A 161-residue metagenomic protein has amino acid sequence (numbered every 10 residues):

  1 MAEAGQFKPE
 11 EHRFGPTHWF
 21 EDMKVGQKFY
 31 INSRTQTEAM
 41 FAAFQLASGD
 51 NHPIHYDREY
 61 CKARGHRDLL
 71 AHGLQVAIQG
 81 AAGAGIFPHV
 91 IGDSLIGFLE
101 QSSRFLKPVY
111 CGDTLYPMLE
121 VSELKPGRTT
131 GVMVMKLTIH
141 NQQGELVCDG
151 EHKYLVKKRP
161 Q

Functional and structural regions predicted by a protein language model:
M1-K24, F105-Q161: HotDog/MaoC-like acyl-thioester-processing domains
A2-A71, K158: Catalytic strand-loop segment that frames the active site of acyl-thioester-processing enzymes
V25-Q27, N32, M40, D50 (+3 more regions): A generic structural signal for short beta-strands and their flanking turns/coil linkers
L46-D50, G85-H89, Q142: Short, intrinsically disordered, mixed-charge
P53-H55, G65-H66, I78-Q79, S94-L95 (+5 more regions): Short, intrinsically disordered/low-complexity patches at protein termini and at juxtamembrane boundaries
R64-A71, Q75-S122: Hydrophobic beta-strand-centered segment that forms part of the acyl-chain substrate-binding groove
